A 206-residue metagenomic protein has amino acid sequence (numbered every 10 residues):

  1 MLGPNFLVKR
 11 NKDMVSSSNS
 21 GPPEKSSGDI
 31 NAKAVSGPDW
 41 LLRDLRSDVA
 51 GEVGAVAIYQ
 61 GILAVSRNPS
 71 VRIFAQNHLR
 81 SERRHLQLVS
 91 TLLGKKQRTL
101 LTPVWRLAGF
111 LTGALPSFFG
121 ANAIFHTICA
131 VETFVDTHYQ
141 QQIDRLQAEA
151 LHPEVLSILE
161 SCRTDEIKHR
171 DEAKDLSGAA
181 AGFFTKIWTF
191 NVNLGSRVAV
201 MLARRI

Functional and structural regions predicted by a protein language model:
L2-I206: Non-heme di-metal
